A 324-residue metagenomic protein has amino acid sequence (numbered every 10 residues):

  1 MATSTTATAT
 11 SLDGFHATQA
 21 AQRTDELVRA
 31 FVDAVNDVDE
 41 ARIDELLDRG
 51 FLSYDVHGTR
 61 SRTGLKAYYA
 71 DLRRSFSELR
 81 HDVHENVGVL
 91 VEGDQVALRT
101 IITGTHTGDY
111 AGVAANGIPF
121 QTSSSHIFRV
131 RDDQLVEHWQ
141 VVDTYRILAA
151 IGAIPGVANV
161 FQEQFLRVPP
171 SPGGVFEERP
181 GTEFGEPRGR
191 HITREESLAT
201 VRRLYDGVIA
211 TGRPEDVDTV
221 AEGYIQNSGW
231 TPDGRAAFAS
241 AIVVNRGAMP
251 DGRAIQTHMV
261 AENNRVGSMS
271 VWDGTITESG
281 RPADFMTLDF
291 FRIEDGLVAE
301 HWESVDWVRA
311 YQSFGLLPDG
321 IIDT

Functional and structural regions predicted by a protein language model:
A2-T324: C-terminal and inter-domain tail/linker signature
